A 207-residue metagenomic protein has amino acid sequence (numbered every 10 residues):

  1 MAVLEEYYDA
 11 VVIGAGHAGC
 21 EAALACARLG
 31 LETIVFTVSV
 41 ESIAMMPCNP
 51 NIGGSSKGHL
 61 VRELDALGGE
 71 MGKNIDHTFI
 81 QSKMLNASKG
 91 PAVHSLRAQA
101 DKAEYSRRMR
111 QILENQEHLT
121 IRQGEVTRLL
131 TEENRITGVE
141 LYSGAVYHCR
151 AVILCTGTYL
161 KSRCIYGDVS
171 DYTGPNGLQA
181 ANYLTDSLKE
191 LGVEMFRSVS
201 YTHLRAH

Functional and structural regions predicted by a protein language model:
E6-G16: Beta1/beta-strand and adjacent pyrophosphate-binding region of the FAD-binding site in flavoprotein oxidoreductases
G19: N-terminal Rossmann-fold NAD(P) dinucleotide-binding loop
A25, L29-L31, T37-I80: N-terminal FAD cofactor-binding segment of flavoenzymes
N49-N51, S95, D168-G174: Short glycine-enriched, charge-decorated loop/helix-capping segments at active-site entrances that position
N74-Y159: Feature captures the FAD/FMN-dependent oxidoreductase FAD-binding
C149, L154-T158, P175-S187, L191: Hydrophobic or amphipathic alpha-helical targeting/insertion segments
Y159-Y166: Flavin (primarily FAD) binding-site architecture
T202-H207: Conserved small/polar residues in nucleotide/adenosyl-binding loops
